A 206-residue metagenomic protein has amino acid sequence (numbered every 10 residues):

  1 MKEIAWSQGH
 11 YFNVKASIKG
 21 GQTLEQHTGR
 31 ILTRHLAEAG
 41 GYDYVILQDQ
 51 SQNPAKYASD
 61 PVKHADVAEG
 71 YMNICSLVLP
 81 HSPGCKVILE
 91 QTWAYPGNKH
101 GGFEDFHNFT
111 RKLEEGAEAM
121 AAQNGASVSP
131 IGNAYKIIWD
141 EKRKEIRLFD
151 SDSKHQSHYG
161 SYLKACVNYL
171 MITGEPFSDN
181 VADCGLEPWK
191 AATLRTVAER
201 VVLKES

Functional and structural regions predicted by a protein language model:
M1, G29-I31, E104: Short secondary-structure boundary/capping segments
M1-A16, H35-L36: Serine-esterase "nucleophile elbow" of acetyl-processing enzymes
K2, R111-E114, E118, K136 (+1 more regions): Generic detector of well-ordered alpha-helical segments enriched in charged/polar residues, highlighting helical
K15-L24, N133-K136: Short connector loops at secondary-structure junctions
T23-A37: Charged, often glycine-rich, active-site loop that binds/positions anionic groups
R34-K154, H158, L170: Alpha-helical cap/lid subdomain in secreted, periplasmic, or secretory-pathway luminal O-acyl-processing enzymes
L148, D152-H155, Y159-S206: Conserved catalytic region of serine esterases and O-acyltransferases that act on ester linkages in lipids
